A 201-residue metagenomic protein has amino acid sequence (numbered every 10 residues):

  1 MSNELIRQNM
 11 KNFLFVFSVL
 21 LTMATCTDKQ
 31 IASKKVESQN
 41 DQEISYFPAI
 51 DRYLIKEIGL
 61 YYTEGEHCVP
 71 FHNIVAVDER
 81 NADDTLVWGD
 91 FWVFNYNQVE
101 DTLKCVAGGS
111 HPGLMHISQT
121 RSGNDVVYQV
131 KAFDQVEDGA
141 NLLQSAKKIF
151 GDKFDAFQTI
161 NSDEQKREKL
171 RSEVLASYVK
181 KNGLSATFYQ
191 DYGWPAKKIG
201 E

Functional and structural regions predicted by a protein language model:
M1-F13: Positively charged n-region of N-terminal signal peptides that target proteins for export
F13-L21: Sec-dependent N-terminal signal peptides
A24-T25: C-terminal motif of bacterial Sec signal peptides marking the signal peptidase cleavage site
D28-W92: N-terminal export/targeting and maturation segments
V77-A140: Mature extracytoplasmic domains of secretory-pathway proteins
E137-E201: C-terminal partner/receptor-binding element of secreted or periplasmic proteins
